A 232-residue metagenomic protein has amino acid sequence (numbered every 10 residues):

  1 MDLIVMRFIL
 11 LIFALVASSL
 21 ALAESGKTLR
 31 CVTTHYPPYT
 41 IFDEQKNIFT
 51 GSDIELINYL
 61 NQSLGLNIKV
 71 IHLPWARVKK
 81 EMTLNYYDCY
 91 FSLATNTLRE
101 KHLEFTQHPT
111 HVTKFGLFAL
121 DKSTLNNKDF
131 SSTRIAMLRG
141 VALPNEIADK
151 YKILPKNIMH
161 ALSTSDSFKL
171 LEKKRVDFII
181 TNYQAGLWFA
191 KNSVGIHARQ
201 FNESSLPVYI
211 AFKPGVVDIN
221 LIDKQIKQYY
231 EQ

Functional and structural regions predicted by a protein language model:
V5-I12: Sec-dependent signal peptide recognition, specifically the positively charged N-region followed immediately by
V16-S18: N-terminal signal peptide c-region/cleavage motif recognized by signal peptidases
E24-T97, K101, M137, H160-A161: Extracytoplasmic small-molecule ligand-binding "clamshell" domains of the periplasmic binding protein/Venus flytrap
T33-Y36, H111-G116, K191-K227: Periplasmic-binding protein-like
F42, I57-L66, Q107, D129-S132 (+3 more regions): Ligand-binding cleft/hinge of the Venus flytrap
I54-S63, S123-M137, V141-A142, Y209-Q232: Extended ligand-binding regions for polar small-molecule ligands
K69-F130, L143, H197-E203: Acidic, polar ligand-binding/catalytic clefts
I71-H72, A76-D88, T164-Q184, N192: Short helices/loops that flank or line small-molecule/ion binding pockets
